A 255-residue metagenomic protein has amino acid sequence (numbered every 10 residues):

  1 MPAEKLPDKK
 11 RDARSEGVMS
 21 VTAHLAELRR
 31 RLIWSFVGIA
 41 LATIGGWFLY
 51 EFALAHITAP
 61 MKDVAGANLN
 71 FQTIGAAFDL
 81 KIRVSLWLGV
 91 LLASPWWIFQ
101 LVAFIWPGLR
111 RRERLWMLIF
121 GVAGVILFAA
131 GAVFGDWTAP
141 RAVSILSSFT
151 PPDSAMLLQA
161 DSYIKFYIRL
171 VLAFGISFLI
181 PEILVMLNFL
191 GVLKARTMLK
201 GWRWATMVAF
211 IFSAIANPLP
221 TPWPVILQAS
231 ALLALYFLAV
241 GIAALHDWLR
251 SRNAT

Functional and structural regions predicted by a protein language model:
M1-T255: Membrane topogenic/interface segments and analogous intrinsically disordered interaction regions
